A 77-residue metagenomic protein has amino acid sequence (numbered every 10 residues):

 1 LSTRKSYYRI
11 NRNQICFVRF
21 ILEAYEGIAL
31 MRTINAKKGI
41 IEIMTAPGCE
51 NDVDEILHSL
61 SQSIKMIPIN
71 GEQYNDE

Functional and structural regions predicted by a protein language model:
L1-S2: Internal interaction segment
K5, I10-V53: Amphipathic, hydrophobic secondary-structure cores in small proteins
M44-E77: C-terminal structural segments of small proteins and small subunits
